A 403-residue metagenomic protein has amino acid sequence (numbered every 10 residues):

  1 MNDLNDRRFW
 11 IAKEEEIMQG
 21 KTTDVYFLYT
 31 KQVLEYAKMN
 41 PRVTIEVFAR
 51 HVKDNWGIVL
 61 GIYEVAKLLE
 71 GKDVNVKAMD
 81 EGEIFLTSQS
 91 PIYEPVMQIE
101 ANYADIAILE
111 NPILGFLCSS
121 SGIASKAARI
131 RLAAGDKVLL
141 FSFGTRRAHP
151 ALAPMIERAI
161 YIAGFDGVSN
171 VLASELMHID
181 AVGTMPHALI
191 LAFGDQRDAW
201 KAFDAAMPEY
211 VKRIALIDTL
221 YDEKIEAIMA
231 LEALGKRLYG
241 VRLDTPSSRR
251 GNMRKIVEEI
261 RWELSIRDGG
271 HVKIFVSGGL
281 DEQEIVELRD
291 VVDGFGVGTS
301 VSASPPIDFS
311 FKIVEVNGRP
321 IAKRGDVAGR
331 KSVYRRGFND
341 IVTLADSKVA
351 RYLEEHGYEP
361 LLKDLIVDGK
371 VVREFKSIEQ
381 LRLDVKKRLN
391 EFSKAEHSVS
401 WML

Functional and structural regions predicted by a protein language model:
M1-V211, R237, S310-L403: Ordered alpha/beta subdomains of enzyme catalytic regions
D3, T184, A188-A345: Glycine-rich phosphate/ribose-binding loops and adjacent secondary-structure elements that form binding surfaces
